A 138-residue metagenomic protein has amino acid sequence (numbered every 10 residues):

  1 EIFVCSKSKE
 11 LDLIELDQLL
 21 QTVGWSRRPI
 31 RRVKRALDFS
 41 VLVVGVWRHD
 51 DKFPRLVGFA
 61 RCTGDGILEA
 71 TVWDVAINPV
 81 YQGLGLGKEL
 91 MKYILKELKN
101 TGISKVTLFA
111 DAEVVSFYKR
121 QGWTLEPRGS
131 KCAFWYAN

Functional and structural regions predicted by a protein language model:
E1-R31, F53, G129: Short amphipathic alpha-helix that is part of the acyltransferase structural core
R31-A76: A conserved beta-strand-loop-helix scaffold within acyl/acetyltransferase catalytic domains
L68, S104, T124: Short acidic/polar active-site loop segments enriched in Thr and Asp
Y81, G85-L90: Conserved acetyl-CoA pyrophosphate-binding loop and the N-cap/start of the following alpha-helix in GNAT-like
M91, K96-D111: Conserved GNAT acetyl-CoA-binding A-motif
T107-F109, K119, T124-N138: Conserved catalytic-core motifs of GNAT/GCN5-like acyltransferases
